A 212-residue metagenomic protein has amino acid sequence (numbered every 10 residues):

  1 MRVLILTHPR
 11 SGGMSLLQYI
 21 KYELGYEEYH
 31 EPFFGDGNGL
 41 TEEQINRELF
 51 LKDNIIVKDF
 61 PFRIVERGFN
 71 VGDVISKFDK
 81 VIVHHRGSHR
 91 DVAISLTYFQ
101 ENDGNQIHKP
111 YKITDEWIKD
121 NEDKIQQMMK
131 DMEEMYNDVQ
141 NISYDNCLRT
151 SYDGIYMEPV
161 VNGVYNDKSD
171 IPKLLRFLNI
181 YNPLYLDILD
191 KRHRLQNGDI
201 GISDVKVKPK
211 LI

Functional and structural regions predicted by a protein language model:
M1, Y29-H30, N102-N121, L175 (+2 more regions): Catalytic phosphate/metal-binding cores of nucleic-acid and nucleotide-processing enzymes, i.e., regions that mediate
M1-K52, H193-L195: PAPS-dependent sulfotransferase catalytic core
I5-T7, E28-H30, I55-K58, V81-H84 (+1 more regions): A structural signal for short, well-ordered beta-strand segments and their strand-loop junctions that often border
L16, I64, G198-I200: A periodicity- and composition-biased signal for non-globular, repetitive helical segments
K21, G25, Y98, N179: Hydrophobic/aromatic-lined pockets within catalytic cores
P32-G39, Q140-I212: The conserved 3'-phosphoadenosine-5'-phosphosulfate
I45-R67, V71: Conserved nucleotide-sensing/catalytic segment adjacent to the nucleotide-binding pocket in NTP-handling enzymes
P61-C147, Y152-L178: PAPS-dependent sulfotransferase catalytic domain
